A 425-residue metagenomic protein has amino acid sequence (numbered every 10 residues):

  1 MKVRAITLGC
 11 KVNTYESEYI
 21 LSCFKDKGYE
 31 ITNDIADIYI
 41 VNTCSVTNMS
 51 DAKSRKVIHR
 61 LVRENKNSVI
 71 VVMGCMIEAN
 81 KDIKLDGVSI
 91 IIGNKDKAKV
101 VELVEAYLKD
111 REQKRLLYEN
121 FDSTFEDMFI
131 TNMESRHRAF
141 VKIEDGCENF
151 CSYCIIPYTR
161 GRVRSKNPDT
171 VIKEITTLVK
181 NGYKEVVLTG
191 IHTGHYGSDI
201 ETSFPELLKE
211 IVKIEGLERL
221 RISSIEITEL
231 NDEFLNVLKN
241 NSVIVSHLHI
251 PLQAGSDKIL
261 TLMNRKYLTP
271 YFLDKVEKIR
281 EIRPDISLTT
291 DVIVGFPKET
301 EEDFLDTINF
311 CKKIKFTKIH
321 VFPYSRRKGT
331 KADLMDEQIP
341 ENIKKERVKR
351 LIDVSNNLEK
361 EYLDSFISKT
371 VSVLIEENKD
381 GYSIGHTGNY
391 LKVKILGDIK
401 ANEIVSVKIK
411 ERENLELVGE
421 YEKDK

Functional and structural regions predicted by a protein language model:
M1-G194, E233, L248, P270-E281 (+5 more regions): Proteins enriched for Cys/Gly/acidic motifs involved in redox and nucleic-acid/cofactor modification
S50-A52, R162-D169, G197-T202, L262-R265 (+3 more regions): Short, solvent-exposed loop/turn segments at secondary-structure boundaries
I70-V71, A79-D82, K180-E301: Conserved SAM/AdoMet-binding glycine-rich loop
E134-H137, C147-E148, I244, A254 (+5 more regions): Short flexible coil/turn linkers enriched for glycine and charged/polar residues that connect secondary-structure
C151, V171, L188, I222 (+7 more regions): Conserved, mostly hydrophobic/aromatic
E299, K315-F316: Contiguous mid-protein beta-loop-alpha structural module that forms a pocket-lining wall or clamp of enzyme active
T317, T330-L334: Short glycine-rich, low-complexity segments
L334-K425: Terminal RNA-binding accessory module
